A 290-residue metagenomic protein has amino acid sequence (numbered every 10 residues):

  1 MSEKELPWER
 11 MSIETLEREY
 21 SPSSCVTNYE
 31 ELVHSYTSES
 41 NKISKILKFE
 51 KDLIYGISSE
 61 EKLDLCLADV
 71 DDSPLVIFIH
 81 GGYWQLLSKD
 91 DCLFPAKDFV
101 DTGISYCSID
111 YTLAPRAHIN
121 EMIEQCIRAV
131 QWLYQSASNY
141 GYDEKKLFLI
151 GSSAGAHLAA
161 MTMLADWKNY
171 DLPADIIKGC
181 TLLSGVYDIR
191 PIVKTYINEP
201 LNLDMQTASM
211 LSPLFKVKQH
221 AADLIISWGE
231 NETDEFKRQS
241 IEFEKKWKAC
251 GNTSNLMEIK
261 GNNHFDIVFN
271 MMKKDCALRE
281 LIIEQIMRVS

Functional and structural regions predicted by a protein language model:
T15-D71: N-terminal cap/lid segment of alpha/beta-hydrolase-fold proteins
D69, G82, E230-E232: Residue-level signal for short, function-critical loop segments
S73-G82: Short beta-strand element of the alpha/beta-hydrolase
I79, L183, I259-N262: Alpha/beta-hydrolase
L87-A96, C107-K146, M272-K273: Catalytic nucleophile-loop/oxyanion-hole region of alpha/beta-hydrolase and closely related hydrolase-like folds
R128-Y196, S209: Primarily recognizes the serine-hydrolase "nucleophile elbow" in alpha/beta-hydrolase and SGNH/GDSL folds
P173-D175, G179-V193, M205-E242: The feature captures the conserved acid-bearing segment of alpha/beta-hydrolase catalytic domains
K237, I241-E244, K248-S290: C-terminal catalytic histidine-bearing segment of alpha/beta-hydrolase fold enzymes
